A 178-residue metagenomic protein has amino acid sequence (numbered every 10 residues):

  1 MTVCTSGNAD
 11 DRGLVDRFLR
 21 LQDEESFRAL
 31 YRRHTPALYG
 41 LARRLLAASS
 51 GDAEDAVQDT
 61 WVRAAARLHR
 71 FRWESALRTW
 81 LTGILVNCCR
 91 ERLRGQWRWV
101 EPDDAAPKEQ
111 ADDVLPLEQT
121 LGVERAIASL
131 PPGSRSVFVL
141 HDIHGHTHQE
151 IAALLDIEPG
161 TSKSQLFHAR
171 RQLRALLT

Functional and structural regions predicted by a protein language model:
T2-T5, L19-A29, Y39-D59, P159: Short, charged helix-capping/linker segments at alpha-helix termini
T5-G13, E91, W97-T120, T147: Internal acidic/polar
L19-R20, R44-A48, Q58-L77, G95-W97: Sigma70-family region 2
L30, H34, L38, A42 (+4 more regions): Residue-level preference for hydrophobic side chains embedded in well-ordered alpha helices
R33-P36, L45-L46, V139-H146: Short helix-capping/turn signature of helix-turn-helix
A66-W73, G83-D103, P116, H168: Arg/Lys-rich amphipathic alpha helix in sigma70-family domain 2
R94-W97, L130, R135, R170-T178: Short, Lys/Arg-enriched C-terminal cap helix and immediately downstream tail that follows
A128-S136, H144-T161, A175: Helix-turn-helix DNA-binding module
